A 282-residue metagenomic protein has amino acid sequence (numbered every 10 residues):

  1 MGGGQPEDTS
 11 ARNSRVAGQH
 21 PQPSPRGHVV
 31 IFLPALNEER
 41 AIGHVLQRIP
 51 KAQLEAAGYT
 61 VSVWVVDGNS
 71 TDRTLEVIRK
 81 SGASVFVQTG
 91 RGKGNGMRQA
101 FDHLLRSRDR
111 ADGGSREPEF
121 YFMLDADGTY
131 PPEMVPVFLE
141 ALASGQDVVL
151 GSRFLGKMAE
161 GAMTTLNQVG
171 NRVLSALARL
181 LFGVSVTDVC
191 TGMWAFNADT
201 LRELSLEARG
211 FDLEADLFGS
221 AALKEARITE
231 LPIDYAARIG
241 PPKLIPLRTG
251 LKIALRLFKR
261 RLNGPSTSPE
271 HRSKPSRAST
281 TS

Functional and structural regions predicted by a protein language model:
M1-G27, L181-V184, L206-S282: Hydrophobic helical membrane-anchoring modules
V30-P34, L46: Short hydrophobic beta-strand elements that form part of the catalytic alpha/beta core underpinning NDP-sugar/donor
E38-A41, S70, K93, P131: Donor nucleotide-sugar binding loop of glycosyltransferases
E38-L54: Short, well-formed alpha-helical segments that are part of the catalytic scaffolds of diverse glycosyltransferases
V45, E133-V135, L217: Acidic donor-diphosphate engagement hotspot in glycosyltransferases and nucleotidyltransferases that stabilizes
D67-L75: A conserved acidic beta->alpha catalytic loop
G68, F122-A126: Active-site acidic Asp-centered loop
Q88-L104, R108, R116-M123, P132-F211 (+2 more regions): Acceptor/aglycone-binding surface of glycosyltransferases and processive sugar-polymer synthases
